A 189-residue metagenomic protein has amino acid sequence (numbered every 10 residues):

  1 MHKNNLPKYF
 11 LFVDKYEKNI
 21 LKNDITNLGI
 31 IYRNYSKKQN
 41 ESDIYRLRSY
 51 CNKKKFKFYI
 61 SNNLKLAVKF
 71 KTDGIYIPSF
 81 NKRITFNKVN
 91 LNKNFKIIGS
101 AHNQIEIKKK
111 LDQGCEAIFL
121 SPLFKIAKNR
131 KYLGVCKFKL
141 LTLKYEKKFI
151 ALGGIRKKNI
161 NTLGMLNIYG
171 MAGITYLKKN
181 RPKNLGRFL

Functional and structural regions predicted by a protein language model:
M1-N19, L189: N-terminal amphipathic alpha-helix/helix-capping segment at the start of soluble metabolic enzymes
P7-V13, L28-Y32, F58-I60, I75-I77 (+4 more regions): Hydrophobic faces of well-ordered beta-strands that scaffold small-molecule active sites in alpha/beta enzyme cores
L11-D24, N62-K65, H102-K109, R156-T162: Short, acidic/polar
K18-N19, G29-N90: N-terminal active-site wall of soluble small-molecule enzyme domains
I30, A67, K110, I118 (+2 more regions): Conserved, mostly hydrophobic/aromatic
D43-Y59, K82, N87-N103, K131-R156 (+1 more regions): Alpha-helix-loop-beta-strand connector modules within alpha/beta enzyme cores
I75-F86, A117-Y132, I155-L189: Glycine-rich phosphate-binding active-site loops on the catalytic face of alpha/beta enzymes
N94-A127: Internal catalytic-core helix/loop-beta-alpha segment that presents or stabilizes conserved functional determinants
